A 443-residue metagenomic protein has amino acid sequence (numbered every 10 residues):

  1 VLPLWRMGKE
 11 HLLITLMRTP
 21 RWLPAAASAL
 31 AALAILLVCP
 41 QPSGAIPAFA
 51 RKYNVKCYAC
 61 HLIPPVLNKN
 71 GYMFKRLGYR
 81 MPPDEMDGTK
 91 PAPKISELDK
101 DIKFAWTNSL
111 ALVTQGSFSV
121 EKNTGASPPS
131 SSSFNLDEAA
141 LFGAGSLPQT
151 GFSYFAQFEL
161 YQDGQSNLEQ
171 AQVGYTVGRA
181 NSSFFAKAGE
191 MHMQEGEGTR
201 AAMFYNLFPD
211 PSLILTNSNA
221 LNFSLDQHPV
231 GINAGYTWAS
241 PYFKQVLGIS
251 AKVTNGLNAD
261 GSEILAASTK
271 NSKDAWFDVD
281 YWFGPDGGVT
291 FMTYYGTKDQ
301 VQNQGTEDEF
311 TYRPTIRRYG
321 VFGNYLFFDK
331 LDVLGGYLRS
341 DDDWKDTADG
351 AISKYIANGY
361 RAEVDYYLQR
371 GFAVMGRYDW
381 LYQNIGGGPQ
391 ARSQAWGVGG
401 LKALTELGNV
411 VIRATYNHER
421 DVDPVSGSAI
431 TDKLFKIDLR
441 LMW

Functional and structural regions predicted by a protein language model:
N54-P65: The canonical Cys-X-X-Cys-His
K56, V398-L404, T431-W443: Outer-membrane beta-barrel "beta-signal"
N68-K69, A105-E121, A126-N258, N271-K273 (+3 more regions): Outer membrane beta-barrel
P91-E97, N108, D137-L141, E169-A171 (+6 more regions): Hydrophobic, lipid-facing positions within transmembrane beta-strands of outer-membrane proteins
S117-V120, A180-V230, Y295-Q302, D308 (+3 more regions): Outer-membrane beta-barrel translocator/channel fold
P128-S133, Y161-N167, N222-D226, L265-S272 (+4 more regions): Replace "Gram-negative outer membrane beta-barrel proteins" with "bacterial and organellar outer membrane beta-barrel
V246, K270-K273, F277-G386, Q394: Detector for outer-membrane/organellar transmembrane beta-barrel domains, recognizing the amphipathic beta-strand
